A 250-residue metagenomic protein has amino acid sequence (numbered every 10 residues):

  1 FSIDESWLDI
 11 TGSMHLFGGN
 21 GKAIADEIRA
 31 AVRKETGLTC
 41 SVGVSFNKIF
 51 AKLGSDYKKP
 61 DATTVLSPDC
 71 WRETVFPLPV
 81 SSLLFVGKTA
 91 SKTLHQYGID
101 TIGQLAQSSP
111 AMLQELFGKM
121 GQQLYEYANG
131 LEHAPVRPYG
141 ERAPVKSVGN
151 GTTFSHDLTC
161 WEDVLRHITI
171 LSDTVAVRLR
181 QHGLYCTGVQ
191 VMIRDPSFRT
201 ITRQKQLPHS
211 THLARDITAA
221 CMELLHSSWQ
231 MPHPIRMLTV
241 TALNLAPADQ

Functional and structural regions predicted by a protein language model:
F1-E126, Y139, V177, A248: Gly/Gly-Pro- and Ser/Thr-rich, intrinsically disordered tail segments characteristic of DNA damage-repair and tolerance
F1-E5, S45-K48, L184-G188, H233-M237: Short Gly/Ser/Thr- and Asp/Glu-enriched loop/turn motifs at secondary-structure junctions
G12, S82, A90-I235, P247-D249: DNA-contacting surface of Y-family translesion DNA polymerases
L243-N244: Conserved alpha/beta core segments of nucleic-acid transaction machinery
